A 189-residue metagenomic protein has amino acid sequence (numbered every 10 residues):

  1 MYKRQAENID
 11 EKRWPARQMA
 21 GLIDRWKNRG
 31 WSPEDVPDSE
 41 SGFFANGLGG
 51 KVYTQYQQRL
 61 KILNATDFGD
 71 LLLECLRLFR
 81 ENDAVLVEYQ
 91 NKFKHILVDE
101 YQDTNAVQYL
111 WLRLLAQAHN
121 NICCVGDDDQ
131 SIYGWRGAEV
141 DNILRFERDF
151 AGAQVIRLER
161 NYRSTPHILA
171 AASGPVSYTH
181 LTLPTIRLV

Functional and structural regions predicted by a protein language model:
M1-Q5, T179-T185: Conserved small/polar residues in nucleotide/adenosyl-binding loops
K3-L60: Coupling/switch/interface segments within P-loop NTPase motor domains and analogous charged loops in nucleic-acid
I23, G42-R145, Q154-H167: Conserved helicase NTPase motor core
R148: Glycine-/small-residue-rich beta-strand-loop submotif within the FAD-binding core of flavoenzymes
A171-Y178: Conserved AAA+ ATPase "sensor/coupling" helix adjacent to the nucleotide-binding pocket
